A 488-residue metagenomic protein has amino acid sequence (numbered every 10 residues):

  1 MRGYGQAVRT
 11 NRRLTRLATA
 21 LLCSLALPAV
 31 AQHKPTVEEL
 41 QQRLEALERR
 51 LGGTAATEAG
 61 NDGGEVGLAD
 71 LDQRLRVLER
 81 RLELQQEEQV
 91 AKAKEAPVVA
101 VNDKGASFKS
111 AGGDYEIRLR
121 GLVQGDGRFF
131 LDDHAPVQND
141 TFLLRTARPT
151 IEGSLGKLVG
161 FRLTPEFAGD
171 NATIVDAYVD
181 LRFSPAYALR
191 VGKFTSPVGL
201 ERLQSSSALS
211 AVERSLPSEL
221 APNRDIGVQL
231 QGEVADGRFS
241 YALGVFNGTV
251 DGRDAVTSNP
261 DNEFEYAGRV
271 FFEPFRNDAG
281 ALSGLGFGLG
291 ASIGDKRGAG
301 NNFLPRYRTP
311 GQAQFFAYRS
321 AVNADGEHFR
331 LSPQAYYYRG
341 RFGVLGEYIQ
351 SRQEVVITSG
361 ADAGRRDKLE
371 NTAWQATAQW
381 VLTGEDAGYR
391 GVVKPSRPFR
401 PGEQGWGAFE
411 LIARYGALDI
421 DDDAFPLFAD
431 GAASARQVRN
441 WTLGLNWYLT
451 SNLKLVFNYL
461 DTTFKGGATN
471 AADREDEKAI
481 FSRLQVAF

Functional and structural regions predicted by a protein language model:
M1-R13: N-terminal secretory signal peptides that target proteins for export/translocation
N11-V30: Gram-negative bacterial Sec-dependent N-terminal signal peptides
L25-A29, E48, E79, E152 (+1 more regions): A broad helix-preferring feature
A31-Q124, L382, D386-P398, L427-D430 (+1 more regions): N-terminal periplasmic/intermembrane-space "pro-region" immediately following the signal or transit peptide
L40-L47, D70-L78, L143, P149 (+8 more regions): Secondary-structure boundary/capping motif
V101-R297, F329, E370-Q404, A408-P426: Outer membrane beta-barrel
A135, S283, A291, A299-F488: Outer-membrane beta-barrel pore domains
